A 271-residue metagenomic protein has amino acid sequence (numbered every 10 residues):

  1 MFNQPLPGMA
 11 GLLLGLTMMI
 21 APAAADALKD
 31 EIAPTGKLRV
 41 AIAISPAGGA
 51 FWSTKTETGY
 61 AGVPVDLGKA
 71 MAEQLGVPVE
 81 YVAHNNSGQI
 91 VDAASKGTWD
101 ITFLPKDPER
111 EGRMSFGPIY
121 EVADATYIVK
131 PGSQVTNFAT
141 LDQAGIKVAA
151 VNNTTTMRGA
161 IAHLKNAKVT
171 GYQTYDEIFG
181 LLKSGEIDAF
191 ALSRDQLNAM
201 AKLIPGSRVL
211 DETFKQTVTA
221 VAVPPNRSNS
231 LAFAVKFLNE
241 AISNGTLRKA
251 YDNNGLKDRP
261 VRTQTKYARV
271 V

Functional and structural regions predicted by a protein language model:
D26-P105, N244: Extracytoplasmic small-molecule ligand-binding "clamshell" domains of the periplasmic binding protein/Venus flytrap
G36-I44, Y60-A61, A139-T154, K168: Short loop->beta-strand "edge-of-pocket" segments that line small-molecule binding or catalytic clefts across diverse
I44, V122-G132, R194, N198-N239 (+1 more regions): Periplasmic-binding protein-like
G62-Q74, A139, T154, A220-R259: Extended ligand-binding regions for polar small-molecule ligands
K69, E73, P78-D142, R208: Acidic, polar ligand-binding/catalytic clefts
E80-D92, T136, T170-S184, T217: Short helix-initiation/N-cap motifs at beta->coil->alpha
G88, P105-R113, G159, K183-K215: A ligand-binding cleft/hinge motif common to bilobed small-molecule-binding domains
T155-Y172, V209-L210, N239-V271: Ligand-binding clefts/hinges and TM-proximal coupling segments of bilobed small-molecule sensing domains
